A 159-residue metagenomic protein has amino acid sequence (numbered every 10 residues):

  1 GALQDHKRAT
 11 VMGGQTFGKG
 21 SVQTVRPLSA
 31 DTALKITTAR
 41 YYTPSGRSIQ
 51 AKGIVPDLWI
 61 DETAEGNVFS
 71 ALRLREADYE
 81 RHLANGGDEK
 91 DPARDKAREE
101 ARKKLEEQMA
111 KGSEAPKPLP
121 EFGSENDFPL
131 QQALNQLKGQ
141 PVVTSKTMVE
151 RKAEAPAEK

Functional and structural regions predicted by a protein language model:
G1-K159: C-terminal "post-core" interaction segments
